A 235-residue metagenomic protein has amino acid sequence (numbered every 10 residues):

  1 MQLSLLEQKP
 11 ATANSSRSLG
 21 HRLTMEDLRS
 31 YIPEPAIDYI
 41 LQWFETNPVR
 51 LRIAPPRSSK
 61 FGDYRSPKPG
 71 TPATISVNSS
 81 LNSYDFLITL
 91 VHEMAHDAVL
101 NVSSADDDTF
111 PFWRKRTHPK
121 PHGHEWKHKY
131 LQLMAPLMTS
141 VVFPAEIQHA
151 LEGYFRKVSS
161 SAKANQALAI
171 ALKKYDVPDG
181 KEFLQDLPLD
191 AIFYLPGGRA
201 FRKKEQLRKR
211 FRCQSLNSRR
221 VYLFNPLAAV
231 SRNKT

Functional and structural regions predicted by a protein language model:
M1-K9: Short linear clamp-binding motif
Q2, L19-I75, S80, S104-T235: Metalloprotease/metallohydrolase-associated module, dominated by Zn2+-dependent proteases
Q8-T24: Short "pre-J" leader segments immediately N-terminal to J/J-like domains in DnaJ-family and J-like proteins
A13-R17, K68-T71, L90-E93: Short amphipathic alpha-helical segments, especially helix-boundary/capping motifs
V77-L81, D85-T89: A glycine-rich, hydrophobic loop/mini-helix early in the fold
I88-N101: Active-site recognition of the HExxH zinc-binding catalytic motif
